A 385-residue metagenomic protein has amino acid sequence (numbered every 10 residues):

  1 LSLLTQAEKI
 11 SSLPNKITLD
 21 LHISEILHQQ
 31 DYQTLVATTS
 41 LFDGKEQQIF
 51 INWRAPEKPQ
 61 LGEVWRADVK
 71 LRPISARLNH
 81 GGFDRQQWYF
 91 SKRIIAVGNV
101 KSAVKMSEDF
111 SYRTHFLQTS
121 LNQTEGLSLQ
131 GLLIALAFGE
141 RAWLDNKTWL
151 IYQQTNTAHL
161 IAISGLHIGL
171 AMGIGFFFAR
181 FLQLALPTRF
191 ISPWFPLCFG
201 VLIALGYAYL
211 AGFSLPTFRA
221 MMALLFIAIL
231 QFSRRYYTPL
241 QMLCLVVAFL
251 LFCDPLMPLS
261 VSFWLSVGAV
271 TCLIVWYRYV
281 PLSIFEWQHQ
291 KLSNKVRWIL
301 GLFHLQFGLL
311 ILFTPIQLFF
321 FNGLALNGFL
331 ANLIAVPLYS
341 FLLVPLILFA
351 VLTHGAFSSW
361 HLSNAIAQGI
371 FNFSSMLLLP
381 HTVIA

Functional and structural regions predicted by a protein language model:
S2-H159: Membrane-interface helix/helix-cap signal primarily in integral membrane proteins
I10-I17, Y32-L41, V246-L256, I274 (+3 more regions): Juxtamembrane/interfacial segments around transmembrane helices
L21, V69, L136, S164 (+5 more regions): Divalent metal-coordination and catalytic microenvironments
G98, T148-G328: Hydrophobic alpha-helical transmembrane segments in multi-pass membrane proteins
M106-H115, G139-K147, Y209-T217, Q241 (+3 more regions): Hydrophobic alpha-helical transmembrane segments
L117, I174, A365-Q368: Short hydrophobic/aromatic helix or loop-helix immediately within or flanking a transmembrane segment in polytopic
L166, M172-G173, F177, L343-H354: Cytosol/matrix-facing ends of alpha-helical transmembrane segments
K291, L318-I334, L338, P345-A385: Membrane-interface amphipathic/re-entrant loop segments adjacent to transmembrane helices in multi-pass membrane
